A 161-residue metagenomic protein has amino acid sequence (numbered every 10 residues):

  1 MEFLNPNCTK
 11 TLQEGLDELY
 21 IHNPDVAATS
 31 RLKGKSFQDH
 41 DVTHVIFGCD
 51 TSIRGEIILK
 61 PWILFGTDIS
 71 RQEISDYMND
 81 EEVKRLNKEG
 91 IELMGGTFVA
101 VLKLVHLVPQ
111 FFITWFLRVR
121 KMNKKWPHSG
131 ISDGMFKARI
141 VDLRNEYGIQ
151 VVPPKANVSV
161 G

Functional and structural regions predicted by a protein language model:
M1-S132: Core of folded catalytic or high-affinity ligand/protein-binding domains in predominantly eukaryotic proteins
W115-A156: Low-complexity intrinsically disordered segments
V160-G161: N-terminal low-structure segments adjacent to metalloprotease catalytic domains across cellular compartments
